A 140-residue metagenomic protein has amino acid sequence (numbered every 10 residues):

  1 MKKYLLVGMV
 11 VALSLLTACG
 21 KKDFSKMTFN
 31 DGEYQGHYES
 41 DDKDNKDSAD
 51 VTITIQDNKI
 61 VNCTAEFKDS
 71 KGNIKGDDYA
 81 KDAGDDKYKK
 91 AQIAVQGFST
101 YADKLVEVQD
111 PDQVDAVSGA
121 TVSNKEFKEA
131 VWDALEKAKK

Functional and structural regions predicted by a protein language model:
M1, G20-K22: Long, contiguous C-terminal modules that act as interaction/assembly or targeting platforms
M1-Y4, G8: Positively charged n-region of N-terminal signal peptides that target proteins for export
V11-A12: Repetitive helical segments and hydrophobic/amphipathic motifs
L15-A18: C-terminal motif of bacterial Sec signal peptides marking the signal peptidase cleavage site
D23-E33, H37-D50, T54-K140: Active-site- and interface-proximal helix/loop "cap" or "latch" segments in soluble metabolic and energy-transducing
